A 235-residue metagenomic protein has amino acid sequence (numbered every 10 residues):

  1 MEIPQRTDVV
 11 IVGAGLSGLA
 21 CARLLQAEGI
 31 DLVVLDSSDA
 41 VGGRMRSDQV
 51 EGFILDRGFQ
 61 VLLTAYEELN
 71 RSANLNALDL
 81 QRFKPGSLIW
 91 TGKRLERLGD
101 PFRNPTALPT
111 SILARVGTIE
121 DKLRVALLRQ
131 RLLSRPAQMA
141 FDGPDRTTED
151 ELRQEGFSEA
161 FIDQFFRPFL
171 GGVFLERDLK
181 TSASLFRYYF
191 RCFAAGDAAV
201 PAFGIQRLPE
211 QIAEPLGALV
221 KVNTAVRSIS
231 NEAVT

Functional and structural regions predicted by a protein language model:
P4-V34: N-terminal Rossmann-like FAD-binding beta1-loop-alpha1 element of flavoenzymes
L19, V41-G42, I229: Catalytic P-loop NTPase motifs of RecA-like helicase/translocase cores
Q26-V50: Glycine-rich FAD pyrophosphate-binding loop
D31, I54, D79, L219-K221: Conserved beta-strand segments of alpha/beta enzyme cores
S47-S72: N-terminal glycine-rich dinucleotide-binding loop that anchors FAD/FMN and/or NAD(P) in oxidoreductases
Y66-N70, N74, D79-L179, A194-A195 (+1 more regions): Mobile amphipathic helical/loop "lid" adjacent to a hydrophobic cofactor/ligand pocket
L185-A233: Helical element adjacent to the flavin cofactor pocket in flavoenzyme catalytic cores
